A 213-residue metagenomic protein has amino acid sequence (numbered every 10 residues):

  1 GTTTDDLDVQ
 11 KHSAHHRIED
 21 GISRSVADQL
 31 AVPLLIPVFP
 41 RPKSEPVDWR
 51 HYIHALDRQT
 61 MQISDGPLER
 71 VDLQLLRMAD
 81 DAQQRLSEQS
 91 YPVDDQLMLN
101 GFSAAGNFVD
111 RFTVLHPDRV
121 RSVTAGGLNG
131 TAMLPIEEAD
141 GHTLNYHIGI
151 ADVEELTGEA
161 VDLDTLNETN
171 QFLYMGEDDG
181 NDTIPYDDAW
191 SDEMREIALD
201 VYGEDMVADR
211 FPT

Functional and structural regions predicted by a protein language model:
G1-T2, L35-P42, G127, L173-G180: Short loop/turn segments at strand-loop or loop-helix junctions that form parts of catalytic or ligand-binding pockets
T3-A82: Active-site machinery of serine-nucleophile hydrolases
D6-K11, E45-W49, D110-F112, V123 (+2 more regions): Short, solvent-exposed loop/turn and secondary-structure capping segments
Q29-L34, V93-Q96, P117-S122, N167-Q171: Loop/turn elements at helix/coil->beta-strand transitions in domains of secreted/extracellular proteins
V71-M78, A105-F108, V207-R210: Stable alpha-helical elements in mature extracytoplasmic
S90-S103: Alpha/beta-hydrolase fold nucleophile elbow
G106-P117: Short glycine-enriched nucleophile-adjacent loop and the immediately C-terminal alpha-helix near the catalytic center
S122-T213: The feature captures the conserved acid-bearing segment of alpha/beta-hydrolase catalytic domains
